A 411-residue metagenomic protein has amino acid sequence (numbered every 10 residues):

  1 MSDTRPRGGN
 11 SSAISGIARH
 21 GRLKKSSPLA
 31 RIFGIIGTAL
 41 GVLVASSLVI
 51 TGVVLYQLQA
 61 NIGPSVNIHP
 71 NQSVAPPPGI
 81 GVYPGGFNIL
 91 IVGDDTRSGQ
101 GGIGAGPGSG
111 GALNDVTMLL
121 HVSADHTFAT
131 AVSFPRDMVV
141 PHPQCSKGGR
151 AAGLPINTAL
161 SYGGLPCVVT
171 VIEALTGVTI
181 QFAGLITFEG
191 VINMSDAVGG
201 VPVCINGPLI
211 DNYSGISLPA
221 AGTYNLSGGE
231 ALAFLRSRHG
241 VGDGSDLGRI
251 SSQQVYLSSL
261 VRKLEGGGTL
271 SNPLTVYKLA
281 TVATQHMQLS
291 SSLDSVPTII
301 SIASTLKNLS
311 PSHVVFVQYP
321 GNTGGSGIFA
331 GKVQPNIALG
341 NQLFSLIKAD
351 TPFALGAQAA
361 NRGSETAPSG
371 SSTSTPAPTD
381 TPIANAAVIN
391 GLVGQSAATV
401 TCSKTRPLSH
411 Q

Functional and structural regions predicted by a protein language model:
S2-Q411: Non-catalytic, solvent-exposed segments at the cell envelope interface
